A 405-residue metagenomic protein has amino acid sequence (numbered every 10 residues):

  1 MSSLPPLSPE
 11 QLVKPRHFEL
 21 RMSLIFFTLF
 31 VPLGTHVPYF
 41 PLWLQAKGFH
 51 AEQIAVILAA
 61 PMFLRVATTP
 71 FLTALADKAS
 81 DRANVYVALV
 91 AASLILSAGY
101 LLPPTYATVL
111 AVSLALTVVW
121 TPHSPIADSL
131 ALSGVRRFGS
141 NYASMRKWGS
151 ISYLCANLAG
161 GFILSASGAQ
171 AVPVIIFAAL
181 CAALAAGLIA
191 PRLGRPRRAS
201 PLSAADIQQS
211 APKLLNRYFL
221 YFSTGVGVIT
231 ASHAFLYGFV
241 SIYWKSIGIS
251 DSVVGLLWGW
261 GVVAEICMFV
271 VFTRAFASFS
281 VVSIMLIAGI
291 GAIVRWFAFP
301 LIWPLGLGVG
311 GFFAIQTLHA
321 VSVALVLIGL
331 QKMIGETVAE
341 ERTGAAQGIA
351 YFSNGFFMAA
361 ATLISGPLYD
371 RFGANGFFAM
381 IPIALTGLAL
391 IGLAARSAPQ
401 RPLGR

Functional and structural regions predicted by a protein language model:
S3-R16, A190-V226: Juxtamembrane intracellular "pre-TM" segments in multi-pass secondary transporters
P9-M62, Y218-L257: Helix-loop boundary and gating motifs at the non-cytosolic
F27, L96, Y106-S124, G227 (+1 more regions): Hydrophobic core of transmembrane alpha-helices in multi-pass small-molecule transporters, especially MFS/SLC-type
A67-D81, L164, M268-V281, Y369-D370: Helix-to-loop junctions at the C-terminal end of transmembrane segments in multipass secondary transporters
A91-P104, G291-L305: C-terminal ends and interior cores of transmembrane alpha-helices in multi-pass membrane transporters/permeases
T121-R136, L325-V338: Intracellular juxtamembrane helix-capping segments at the cytosolic ends of symmetry-related transmembrane helices
V172-I189, G376-A394: Symmetry-related core transmembrane helices of the 12-TM Major Facilitator Superfamily/SLC fold
G344-F372: A late C-terminal transmembrane helix in Major Facilitator Superfamily
